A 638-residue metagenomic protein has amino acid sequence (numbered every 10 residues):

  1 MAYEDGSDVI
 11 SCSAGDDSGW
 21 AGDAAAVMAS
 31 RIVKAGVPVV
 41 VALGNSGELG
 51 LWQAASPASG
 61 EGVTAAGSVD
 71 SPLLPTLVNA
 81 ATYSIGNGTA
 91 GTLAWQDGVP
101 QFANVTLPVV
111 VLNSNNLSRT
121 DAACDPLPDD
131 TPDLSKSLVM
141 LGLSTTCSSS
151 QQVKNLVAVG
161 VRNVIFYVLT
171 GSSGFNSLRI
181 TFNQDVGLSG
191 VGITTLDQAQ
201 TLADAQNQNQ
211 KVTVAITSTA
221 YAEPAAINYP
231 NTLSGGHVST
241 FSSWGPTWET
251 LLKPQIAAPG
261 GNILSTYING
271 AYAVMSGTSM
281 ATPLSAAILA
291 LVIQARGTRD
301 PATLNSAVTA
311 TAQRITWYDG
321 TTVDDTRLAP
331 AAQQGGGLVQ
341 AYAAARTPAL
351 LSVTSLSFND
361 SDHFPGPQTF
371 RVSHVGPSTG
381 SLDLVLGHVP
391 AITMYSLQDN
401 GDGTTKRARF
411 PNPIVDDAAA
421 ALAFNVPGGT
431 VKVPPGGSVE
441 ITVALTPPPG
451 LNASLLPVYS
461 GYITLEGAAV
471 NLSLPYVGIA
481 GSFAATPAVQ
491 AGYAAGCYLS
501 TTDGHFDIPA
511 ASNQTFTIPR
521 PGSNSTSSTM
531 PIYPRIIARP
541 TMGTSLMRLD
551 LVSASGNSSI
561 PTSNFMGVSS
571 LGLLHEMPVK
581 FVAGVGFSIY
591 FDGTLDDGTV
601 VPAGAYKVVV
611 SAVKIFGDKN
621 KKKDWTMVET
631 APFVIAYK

Functional and structural regions predicted by a protein language model:
M1-G504, A603, D618-A636: Loop-rich non-cytosolic ectodomains and luminal regions
Q490-K638: Short loop/turn motifs at secondary-structure boundaries
